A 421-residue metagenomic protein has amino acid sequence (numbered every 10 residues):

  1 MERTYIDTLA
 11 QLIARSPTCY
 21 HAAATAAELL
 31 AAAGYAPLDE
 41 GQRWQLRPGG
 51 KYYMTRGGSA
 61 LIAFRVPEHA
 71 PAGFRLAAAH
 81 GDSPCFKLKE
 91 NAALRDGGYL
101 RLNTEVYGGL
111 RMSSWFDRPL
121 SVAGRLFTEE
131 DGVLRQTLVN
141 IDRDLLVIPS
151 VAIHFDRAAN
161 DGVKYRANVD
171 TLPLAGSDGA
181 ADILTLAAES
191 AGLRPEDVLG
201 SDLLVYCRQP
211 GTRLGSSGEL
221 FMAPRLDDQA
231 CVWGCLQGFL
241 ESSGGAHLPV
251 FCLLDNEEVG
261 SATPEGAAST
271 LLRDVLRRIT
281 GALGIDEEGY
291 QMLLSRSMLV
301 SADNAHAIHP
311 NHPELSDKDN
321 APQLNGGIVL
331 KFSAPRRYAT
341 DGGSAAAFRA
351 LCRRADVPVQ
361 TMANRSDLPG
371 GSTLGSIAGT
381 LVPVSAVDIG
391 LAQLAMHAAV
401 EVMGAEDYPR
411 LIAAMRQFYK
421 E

Functional and structural regions predicted by a protein language model:
M1-E421: N-terminal hydrophobic/helix-forming segments and targeting peptides
